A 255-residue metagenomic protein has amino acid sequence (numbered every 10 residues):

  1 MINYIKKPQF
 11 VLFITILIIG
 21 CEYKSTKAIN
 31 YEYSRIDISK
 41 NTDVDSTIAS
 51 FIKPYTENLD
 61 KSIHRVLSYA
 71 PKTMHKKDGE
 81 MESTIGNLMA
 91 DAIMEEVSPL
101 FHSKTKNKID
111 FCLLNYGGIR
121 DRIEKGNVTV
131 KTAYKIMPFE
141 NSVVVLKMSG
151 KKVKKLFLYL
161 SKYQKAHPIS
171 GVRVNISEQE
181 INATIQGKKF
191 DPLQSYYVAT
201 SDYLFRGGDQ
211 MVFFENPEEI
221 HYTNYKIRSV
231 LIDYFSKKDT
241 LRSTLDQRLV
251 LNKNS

Functional and structural regions predicted by a protein language model:
I2-F10: Bacterial N-terminal signal peptides that target proteins for export
I18-G20: C-terminal motif of bacterial Sec signal peptides marking the signal peptidase cleavage site
Y23-S39, N87-A90, M94-S255: Feature captures C-terminal
D37-S46, A70-K72: Membrane metalloprotein/metal-transporter helix-bundle signature
D43-L67: Post-signal-peptide N-terminal segment of Sec-exported extracytoplasmic proteins
S62-E80, M211-E215: Acidic/histidine-rich, surface-exposed loop or edge segments in extracytoplasmic proteins
